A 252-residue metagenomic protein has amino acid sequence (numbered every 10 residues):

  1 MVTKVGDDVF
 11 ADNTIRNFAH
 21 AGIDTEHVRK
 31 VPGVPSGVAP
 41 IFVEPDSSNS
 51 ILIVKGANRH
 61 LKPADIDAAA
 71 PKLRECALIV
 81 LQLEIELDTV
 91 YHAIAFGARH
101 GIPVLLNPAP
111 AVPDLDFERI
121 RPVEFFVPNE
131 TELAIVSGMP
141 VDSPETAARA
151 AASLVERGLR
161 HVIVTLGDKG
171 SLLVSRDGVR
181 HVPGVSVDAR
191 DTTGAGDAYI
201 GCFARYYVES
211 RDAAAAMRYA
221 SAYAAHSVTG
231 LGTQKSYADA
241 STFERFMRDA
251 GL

Functional and structural regions predicted by a protein language model:
M1-A77, E244-L252: Conserved N-terminal subdomain of the carbohydrate kinase-like
T14, H92-A95, Y223: Aromatic/hydrophobic pocket-lining residues that form π-stacking "cages" and hydrophobic walls in ligand
A19, A98, V155: Anion (oxyanion) recognition and catalysis
D24, S48, P103, R160 (+1 more regions): Residue-level detector of anion-binding/catalytic polar loops
L52, I135-M139, S227, F246: Residues that scaffold the ATP/ADP-binding catalytic core of kinase and kinase-like folds
L78-R149, K169-S171: Conserved beta-alpha-beta core of the PfkB/ribokinase-like small-molecule kinase fold
P113-E118, P122, P144-L252: Conserved phosphate-binding/catalytic region of the ribokinase-like
